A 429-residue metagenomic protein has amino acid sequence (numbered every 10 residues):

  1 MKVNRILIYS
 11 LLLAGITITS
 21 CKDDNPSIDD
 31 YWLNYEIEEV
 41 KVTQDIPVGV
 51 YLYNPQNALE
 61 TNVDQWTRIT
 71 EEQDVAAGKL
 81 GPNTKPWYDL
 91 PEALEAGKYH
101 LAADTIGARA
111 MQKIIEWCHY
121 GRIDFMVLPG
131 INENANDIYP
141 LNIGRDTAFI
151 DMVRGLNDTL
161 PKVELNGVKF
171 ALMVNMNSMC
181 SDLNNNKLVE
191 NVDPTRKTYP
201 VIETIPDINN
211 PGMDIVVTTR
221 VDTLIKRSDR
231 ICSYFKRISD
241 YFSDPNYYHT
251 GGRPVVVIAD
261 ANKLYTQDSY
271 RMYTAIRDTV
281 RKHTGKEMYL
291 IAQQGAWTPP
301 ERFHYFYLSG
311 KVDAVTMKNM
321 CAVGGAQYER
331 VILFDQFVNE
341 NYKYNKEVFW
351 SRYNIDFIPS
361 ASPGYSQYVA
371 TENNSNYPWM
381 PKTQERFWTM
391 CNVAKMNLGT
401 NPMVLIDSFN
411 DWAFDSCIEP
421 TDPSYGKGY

Functional and structural regions predicted by a protein language model:
M1-V3: N-terminal secretory signal peptides that target proteins for export/translocation
I6-G15: Sec-dependent N-terminal signal peptides
T17-S20: C-terminal motif of bacterial Sec signal peptides marking the signal peptidase cleavage site
N25-Y429: Glycan-processing catalytic domains of CAZymes
